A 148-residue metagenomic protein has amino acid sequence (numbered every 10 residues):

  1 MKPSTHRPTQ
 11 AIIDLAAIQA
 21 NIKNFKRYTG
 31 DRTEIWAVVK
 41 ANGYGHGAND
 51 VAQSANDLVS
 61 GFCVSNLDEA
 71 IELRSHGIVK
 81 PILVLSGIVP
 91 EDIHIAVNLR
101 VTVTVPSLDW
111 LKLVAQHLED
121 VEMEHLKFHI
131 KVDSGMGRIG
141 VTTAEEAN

Functional and structural regions predicted by a protein language model:
K2-T5, T9-I13, A17-A20, T33-N148: Active-site-proximal beta-alpha core segment in soluble small-molecule metabolic enzymes
Y28: Conserved PLP-enzyme active-site core in the AAT-like
